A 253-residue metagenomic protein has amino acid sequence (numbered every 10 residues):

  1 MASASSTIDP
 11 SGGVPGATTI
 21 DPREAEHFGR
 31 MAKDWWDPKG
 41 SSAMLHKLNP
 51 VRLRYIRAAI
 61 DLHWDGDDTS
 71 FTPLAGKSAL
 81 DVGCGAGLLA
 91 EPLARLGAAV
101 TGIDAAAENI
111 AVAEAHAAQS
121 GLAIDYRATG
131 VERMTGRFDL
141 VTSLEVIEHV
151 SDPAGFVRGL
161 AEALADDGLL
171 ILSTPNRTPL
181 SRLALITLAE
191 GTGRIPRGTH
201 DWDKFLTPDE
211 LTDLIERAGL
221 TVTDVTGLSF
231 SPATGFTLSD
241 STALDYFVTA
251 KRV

Functional and structural regions predicted by a protein language model:
A2-S42, P50: N-terminal, positively charged/glycine-rich alpha-helical extensions of SAM-dependent methyltransferases
K47-A75: Conserved alpha-helix/loop element of class I SAM-dependent methyltransferases that forms part of the SAM/SAH-binding
I60, W64, A117, I215: Conserved hydrophobic residues forming the short capping helix/wall of the S-adenosyl-L-methionine
G66-T72, K77-L180, P208, V248-R252: Conserved SAM-binding loop
T174, G193-E210: Acceptor-substrate binding/catalytic loop of class I
S181-G191: Short, flexible, mixed-charge acidic loops at enzyme active sites
D203-G219, V225: Short alpha-helix
F236-V253: Core SAM-dependent methyltransferase catalytic element
